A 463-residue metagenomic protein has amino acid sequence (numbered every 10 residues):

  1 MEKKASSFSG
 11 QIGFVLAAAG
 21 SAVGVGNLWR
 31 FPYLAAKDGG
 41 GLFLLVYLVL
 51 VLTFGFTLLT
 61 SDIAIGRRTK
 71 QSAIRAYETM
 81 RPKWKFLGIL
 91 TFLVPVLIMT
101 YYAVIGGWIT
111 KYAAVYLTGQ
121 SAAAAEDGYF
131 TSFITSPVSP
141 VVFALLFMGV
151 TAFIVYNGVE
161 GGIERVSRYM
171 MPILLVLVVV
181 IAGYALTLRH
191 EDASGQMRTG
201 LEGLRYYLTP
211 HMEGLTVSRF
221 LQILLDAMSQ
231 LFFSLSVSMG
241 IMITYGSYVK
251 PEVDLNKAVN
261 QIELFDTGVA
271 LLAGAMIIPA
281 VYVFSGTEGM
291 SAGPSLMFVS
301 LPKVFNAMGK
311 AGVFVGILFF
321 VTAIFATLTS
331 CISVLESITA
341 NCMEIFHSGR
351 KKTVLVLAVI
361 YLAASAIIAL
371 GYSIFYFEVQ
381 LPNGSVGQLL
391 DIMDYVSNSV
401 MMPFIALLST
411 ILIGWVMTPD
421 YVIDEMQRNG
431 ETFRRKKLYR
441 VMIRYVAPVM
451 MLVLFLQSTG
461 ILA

Functional and structural regions predicted by a protein language model:
M1-W29, L58-I63, R67-T79, K83-F86 (+2 more regions): Membrane-interface "cap" regions at the ends of multi-pass membrane proteins
E2-A5, L34-D38, Q71-L90, A103-G162 (+6 more regions): Inter-helical loop and helix-membrane interface segments of multi-pass membrane transporters/permeases
E2-F8, R168-L328, I332, K352-T353 (+1 more regions): Membrane-embedded translocation segments of transport machinery
S7, G13-F14, S21, P137-V142 (+5 more regions): Loop-to-transmembrane helix boundary motifs in multi-pass membrane proteins
S7-A18, F43-V46, K83-V96, V141-F147 (+7 more regions): Select transmembrane alpha-helical segments in multipass membrane proteins
G10-L48, G240-I241, K257-N260, L264-T267: Transmembrane helix-boundary motif of multi-pass solute transporters/channels
L34-D38, A64, T79-M80, F86-P95 (+4 more regions): Membrane-water interface regions at transmembrane-helix termini and the short interhelical loops of multi-pass membrane
N383, Q388-I413, T432-A463: A generic transmembrane alpha-helix motif of multi-pass inner-membrane proteins
